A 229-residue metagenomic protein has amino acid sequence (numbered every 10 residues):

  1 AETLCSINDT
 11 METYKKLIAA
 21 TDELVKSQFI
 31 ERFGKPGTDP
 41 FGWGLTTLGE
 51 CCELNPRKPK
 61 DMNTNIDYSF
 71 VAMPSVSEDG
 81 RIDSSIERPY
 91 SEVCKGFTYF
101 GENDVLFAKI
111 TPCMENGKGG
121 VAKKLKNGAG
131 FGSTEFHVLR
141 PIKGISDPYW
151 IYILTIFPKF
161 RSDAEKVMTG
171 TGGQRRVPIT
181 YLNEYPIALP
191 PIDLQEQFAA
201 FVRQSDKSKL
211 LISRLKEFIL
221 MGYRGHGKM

Functional and structural regions predicted by a protein language model:
E2-C5, D9, K15-K60, E184 (+2 more regions): Non-catalytic DNA-recognition/assembly elements of restriction-modification systems
F41-G44, D61-Y68, K166-M168: Short coil/turn segments at secondary-structure boundaries
G49-K60, V71-V105: Sequence-specific dsDNA recognition surfaces
M73, P141, I187-L189: Hydrophobic residues in beta-strands and at strand termini
G96-T98, E102-I156, I179: A short beta-sheet element
G128-H137, T169-D193: A short glycine-rich beta-alpha junction/loop motif
F160-A164: Periplasmic-binding protein-like
